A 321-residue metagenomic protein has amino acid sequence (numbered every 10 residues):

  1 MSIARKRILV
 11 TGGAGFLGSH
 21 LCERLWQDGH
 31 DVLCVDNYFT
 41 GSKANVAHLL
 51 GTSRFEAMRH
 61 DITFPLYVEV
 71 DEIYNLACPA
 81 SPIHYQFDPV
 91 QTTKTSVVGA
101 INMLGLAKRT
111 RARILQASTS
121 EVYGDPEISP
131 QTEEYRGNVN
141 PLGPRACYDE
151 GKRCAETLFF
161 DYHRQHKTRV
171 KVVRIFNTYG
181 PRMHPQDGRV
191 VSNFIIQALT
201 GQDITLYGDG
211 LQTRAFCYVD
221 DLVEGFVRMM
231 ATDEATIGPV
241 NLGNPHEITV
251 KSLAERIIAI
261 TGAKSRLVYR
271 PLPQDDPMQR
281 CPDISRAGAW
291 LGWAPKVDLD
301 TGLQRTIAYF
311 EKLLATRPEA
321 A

Functional and structural regions predicted by a protein language model:
M1-T178, D220, V297, R305 (+1 more regions): N-terminal Rossmann-like NAD(P)+-binding domain of SDR-like oxidoreductases, especially those catalyzing
L21, N177, I196-A321: C-terminal substrate-binding subdomain of Rossmann-fold SDR/epimerase-dehydratase oxidoreductases
T40, P181, N244: Short, conserved catalytic or interaction motifs in soluble domains
G51, E127, M183-D187, H246 (+2 more regions): Residue-level signature of the cytosolic catalytic core of signaling kinases
V70, A100, E156, V191-S192 (+3 more regions): A general structural signal for well-ordered alpha-helical segments in protein cores
T93, M183-H184, A215-Y218: Nucleotide-sugar-dependent glycosyltransferase donor-binding/catalytic pocket residues
C147, A155, D187, V250 (+1 more regions): Conserved donor sugar-nucleotide recognition element shared by glycan-biosynthetic enzymes
